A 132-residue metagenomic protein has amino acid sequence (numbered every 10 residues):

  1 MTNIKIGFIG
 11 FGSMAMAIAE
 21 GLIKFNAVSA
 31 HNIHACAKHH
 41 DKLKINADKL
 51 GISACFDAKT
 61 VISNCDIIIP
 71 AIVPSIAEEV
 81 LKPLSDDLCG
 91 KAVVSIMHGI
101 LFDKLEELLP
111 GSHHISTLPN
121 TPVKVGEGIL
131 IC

Functional and structural regions predicted by a protein language model:
M1-K49, S53-F56, E127: NAD(P)+-binding Rossmann beta1-loop-alpha1 motif at the extreme N-terminus of oxidoreductases
H40, K49-L50, F56-S63, I67-I129: Rossmann-like NAD(P)(H) cofactor-binding subdomain of soluble oxidoreductases
